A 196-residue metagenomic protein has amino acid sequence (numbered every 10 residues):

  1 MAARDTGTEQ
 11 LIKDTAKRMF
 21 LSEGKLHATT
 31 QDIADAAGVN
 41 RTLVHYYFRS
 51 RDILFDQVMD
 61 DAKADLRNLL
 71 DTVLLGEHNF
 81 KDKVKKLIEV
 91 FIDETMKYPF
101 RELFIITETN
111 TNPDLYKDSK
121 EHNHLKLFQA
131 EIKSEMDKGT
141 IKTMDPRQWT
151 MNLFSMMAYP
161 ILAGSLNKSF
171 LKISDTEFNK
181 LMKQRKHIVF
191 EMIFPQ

Functional and structural regions predicted by a protein language model:
M1-G7, D14: N-terminal intrinsically disordered/low-complexity leader segments
L11, T15, M19-I53, Q57: Helix-turn-helix
K13, R67, K85-I88, T150 (+1 more regions): Short, amphipathic alpha-helical "lid/cap" segments that border enzyme active or binding sites
R51, V58, A62, L66 (+5 more regions): Hydrophobic/aromatic residues within well-ordered alpha-helical segments
A64-T72, P113-K138, H187: Amphipathic alpha-helical packing segments from all-alpha helical-bundle domains
D71-F100, K138, T143-L153: Hydrophobic alpha-helical connector segments
D93, K126-K138, S155-Q196: C-terminal peripheral helix-coil segments that are non-catalytic and often amphipathic
T95-D114, G164-L171: Amphipathic alpha-helical segments used for helix-helix packing
